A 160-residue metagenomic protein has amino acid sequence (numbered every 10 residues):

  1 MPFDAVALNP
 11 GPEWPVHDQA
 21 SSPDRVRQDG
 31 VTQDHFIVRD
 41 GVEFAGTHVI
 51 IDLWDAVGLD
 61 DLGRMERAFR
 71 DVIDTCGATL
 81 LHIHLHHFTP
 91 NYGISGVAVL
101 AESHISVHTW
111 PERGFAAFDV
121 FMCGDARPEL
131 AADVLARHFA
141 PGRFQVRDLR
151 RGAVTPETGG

Functional and structural regions predicted by a protein language model:
M1-G160: Polybasic/polar functional segments that serve as interface/processing modules
